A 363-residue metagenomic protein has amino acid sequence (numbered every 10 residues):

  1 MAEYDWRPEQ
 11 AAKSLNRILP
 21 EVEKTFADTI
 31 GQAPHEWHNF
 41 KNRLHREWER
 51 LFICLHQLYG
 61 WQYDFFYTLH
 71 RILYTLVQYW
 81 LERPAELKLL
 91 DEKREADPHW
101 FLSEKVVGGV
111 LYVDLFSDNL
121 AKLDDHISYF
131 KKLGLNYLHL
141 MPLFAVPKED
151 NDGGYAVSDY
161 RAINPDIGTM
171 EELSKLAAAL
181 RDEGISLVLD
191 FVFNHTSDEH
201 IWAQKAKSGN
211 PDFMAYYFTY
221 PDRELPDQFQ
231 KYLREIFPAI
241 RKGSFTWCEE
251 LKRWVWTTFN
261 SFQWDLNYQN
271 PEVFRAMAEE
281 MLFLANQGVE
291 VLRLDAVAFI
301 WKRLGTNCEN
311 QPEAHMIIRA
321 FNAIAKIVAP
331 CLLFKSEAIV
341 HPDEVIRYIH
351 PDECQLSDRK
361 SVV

Functional and structural regions predicted by a protein language model:
M1-Q269, F274-R275, N286, V297-R359: Acidic/aromatic-lined carbohydrate-recognition and catalytic surfaces of CAZymes acting on diverse glycans
L292-A296: Extended, hydrophobic alpha-helical segments in both membrane/secreted and soluble proteins
V362-V363: Conserved small/polar residues in nucleotide/adenosyl-binding loops
